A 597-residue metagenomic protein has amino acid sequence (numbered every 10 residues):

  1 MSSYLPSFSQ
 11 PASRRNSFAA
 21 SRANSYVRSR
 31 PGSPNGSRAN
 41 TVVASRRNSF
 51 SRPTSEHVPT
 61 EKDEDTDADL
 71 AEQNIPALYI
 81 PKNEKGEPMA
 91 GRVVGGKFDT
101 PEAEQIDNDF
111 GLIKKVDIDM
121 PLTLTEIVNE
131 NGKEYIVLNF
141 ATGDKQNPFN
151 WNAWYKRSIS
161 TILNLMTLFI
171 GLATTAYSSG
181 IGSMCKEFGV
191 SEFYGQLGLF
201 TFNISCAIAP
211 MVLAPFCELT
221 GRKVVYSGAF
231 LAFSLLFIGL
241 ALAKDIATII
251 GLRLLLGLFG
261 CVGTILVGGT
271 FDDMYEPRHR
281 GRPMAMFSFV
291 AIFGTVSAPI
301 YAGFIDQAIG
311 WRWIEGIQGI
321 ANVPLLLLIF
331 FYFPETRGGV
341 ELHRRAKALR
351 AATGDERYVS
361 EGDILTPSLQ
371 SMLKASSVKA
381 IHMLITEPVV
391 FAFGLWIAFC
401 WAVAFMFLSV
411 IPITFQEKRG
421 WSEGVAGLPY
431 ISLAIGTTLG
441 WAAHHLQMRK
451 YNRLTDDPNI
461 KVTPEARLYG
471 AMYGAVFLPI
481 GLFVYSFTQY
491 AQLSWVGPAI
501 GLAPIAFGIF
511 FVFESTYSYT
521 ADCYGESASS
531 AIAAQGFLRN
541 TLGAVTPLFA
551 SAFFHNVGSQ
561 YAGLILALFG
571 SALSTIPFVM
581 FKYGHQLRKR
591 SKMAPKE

Functional and structural regions predicted by a protein language model:
M1-Y155, F333-A375, K450-P464, L587-E597: Intrinsically disordered, low-complexity terminal tails of fungal membrane proteins
N131-E597: A six-helix transmembrane bundle that forms the core substrate pathway of small-molecule transporters
